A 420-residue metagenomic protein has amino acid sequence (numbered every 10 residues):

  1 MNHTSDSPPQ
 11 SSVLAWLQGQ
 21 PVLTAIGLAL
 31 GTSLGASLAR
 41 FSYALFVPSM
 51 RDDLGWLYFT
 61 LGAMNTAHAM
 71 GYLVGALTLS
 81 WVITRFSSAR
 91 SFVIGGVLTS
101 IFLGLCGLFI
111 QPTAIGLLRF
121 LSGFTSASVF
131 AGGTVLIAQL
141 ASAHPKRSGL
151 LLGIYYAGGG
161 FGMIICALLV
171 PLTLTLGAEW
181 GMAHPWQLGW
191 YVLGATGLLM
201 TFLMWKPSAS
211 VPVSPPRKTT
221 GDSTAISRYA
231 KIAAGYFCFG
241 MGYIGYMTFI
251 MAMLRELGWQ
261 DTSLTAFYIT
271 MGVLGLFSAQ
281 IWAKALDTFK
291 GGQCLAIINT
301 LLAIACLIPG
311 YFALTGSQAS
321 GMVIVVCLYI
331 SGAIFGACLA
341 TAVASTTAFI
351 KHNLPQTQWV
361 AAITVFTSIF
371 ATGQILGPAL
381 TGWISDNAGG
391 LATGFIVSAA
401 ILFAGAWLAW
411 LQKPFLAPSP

Functional and structural regions predicted by a protein language model:
Y43-A44, R228-I269, V273-L276: Extracytoplasmic gate region of multi-pass secondary transporters
V74-I110: Conserved MFS/SLC helix-loop-helix module at the cytosolic interface between two early adjacent transmembrane helices
G75-S87, S278-G291, S385-D386: Helix-to-loop junctions at the C-terminal end of transmembrane segments in multipass secondary transporters
F102, T113-S122, V326-I334: Paired small-residue
L118-G158: Cytoplasmic helix-loop-helix junction between adjacent transmembrane helices in 12-TM secondary transporters
V170-P171, G194-S214, L408-Q412: C-terminal membrane-cytosol helix-exit motif in multi-pass small-molecule transporters
G292-T346: C-terminal transmembrane helical hairpin of 12-TM major facilitator-type secondary transporters
K351-A388: A late C-terminal transmembrane helix in Major Facilitator Superfamily
